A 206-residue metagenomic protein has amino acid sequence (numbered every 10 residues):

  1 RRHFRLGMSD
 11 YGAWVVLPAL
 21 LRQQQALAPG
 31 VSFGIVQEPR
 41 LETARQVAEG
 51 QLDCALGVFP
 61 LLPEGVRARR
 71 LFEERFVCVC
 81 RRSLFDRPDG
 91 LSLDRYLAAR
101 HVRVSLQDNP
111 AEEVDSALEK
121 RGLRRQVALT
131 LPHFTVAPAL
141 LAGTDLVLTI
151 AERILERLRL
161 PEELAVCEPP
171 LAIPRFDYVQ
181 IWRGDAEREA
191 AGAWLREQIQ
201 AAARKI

Functional and structural regions predicted by a protein language model:
R1-P63, L131: Central regulatory/effector-binding core of bacterial HTH transcription factors
H3-G7, A55, V79, V102 (+2 more regions): Short, well-ordered beta-strand segments
Y11, E38, D108, D185-A186: Short, surface-exposed acidic/glycine-rich loop or hinge patches that mediate macromolecular interfaces
A26-G30, P138, G143, A151-A165 (+1 more regions): C-terminal effector-binding regulatory domain of bacterial HTH transcription factors
P39-A44, A48-L52, G57-V58, Q107-A165: Hydrophobic hinge/microswitch elements
V58, F85-L93, A99-R121, E152 (+3 more regions): Secondary-structure junction motif
L62-R75, D145, L158-E168: Ligand-binding "clamshell"
R67-R81, L93-A98, P169-D177: Short Pro/Gly-enriched coil loops immediately N-terminal to beta-strands
